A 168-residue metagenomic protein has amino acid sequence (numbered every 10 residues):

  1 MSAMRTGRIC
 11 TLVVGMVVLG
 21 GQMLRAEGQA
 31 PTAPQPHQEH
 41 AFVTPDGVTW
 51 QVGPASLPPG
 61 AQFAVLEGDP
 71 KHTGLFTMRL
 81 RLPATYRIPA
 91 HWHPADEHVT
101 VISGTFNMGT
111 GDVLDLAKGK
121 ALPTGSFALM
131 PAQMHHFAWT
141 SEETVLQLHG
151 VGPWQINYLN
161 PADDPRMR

Functional and structural regions predicted by a protein language model:
M1-T6: N-terminal secretory signal peptides that target proteins for export/translocation
C10-G21: Bacterial N-terminal signal peptides
E27-F76, D163-R168: A short, N-terminal "cap"/entry segment at the start of jelly-roll beta-barrel domains of the cupin/DSBH fold
E39-A41, A117-K120, W139-R168: Double-stranded beta-helix
P83-Y86, H93-V113: Glycine- and acidic-residue-biased ligand/ion/polar-headgroup-sensing regions
I88-A90, M108-G109, M130, H135-S141: Short beta-strand His + acidic residue motifs that chelate non-heme Fe in jelly-roll/DSBH and cupin folds
D112-A132: Short acidic-glycine-tyrosine-enriched beta hairpin
